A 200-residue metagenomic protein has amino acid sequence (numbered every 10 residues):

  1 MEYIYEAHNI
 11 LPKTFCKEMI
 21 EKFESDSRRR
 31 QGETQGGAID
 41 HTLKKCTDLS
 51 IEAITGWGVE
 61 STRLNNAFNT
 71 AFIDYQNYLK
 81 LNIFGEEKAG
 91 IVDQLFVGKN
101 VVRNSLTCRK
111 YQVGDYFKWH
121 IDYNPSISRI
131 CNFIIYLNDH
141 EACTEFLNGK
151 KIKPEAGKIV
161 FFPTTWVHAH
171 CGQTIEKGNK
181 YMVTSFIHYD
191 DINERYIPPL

Functional and structural regions predicted by a protein language model:
M1-N132, Y136-I159, V167-L200: Fe(II)/2-oxoglutarate oxygenase catalytic core
